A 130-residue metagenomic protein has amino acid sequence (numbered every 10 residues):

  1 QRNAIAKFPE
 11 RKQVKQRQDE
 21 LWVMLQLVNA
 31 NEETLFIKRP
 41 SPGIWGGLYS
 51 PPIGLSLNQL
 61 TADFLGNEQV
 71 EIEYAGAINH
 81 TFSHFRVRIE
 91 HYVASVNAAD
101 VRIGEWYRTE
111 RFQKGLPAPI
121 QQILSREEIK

Functional and structural regions predicted by a protein language model:
Q1-K130: Intrinsically disordered, low-complexity, charged terminal extensions of DNA damage-control enzymes
